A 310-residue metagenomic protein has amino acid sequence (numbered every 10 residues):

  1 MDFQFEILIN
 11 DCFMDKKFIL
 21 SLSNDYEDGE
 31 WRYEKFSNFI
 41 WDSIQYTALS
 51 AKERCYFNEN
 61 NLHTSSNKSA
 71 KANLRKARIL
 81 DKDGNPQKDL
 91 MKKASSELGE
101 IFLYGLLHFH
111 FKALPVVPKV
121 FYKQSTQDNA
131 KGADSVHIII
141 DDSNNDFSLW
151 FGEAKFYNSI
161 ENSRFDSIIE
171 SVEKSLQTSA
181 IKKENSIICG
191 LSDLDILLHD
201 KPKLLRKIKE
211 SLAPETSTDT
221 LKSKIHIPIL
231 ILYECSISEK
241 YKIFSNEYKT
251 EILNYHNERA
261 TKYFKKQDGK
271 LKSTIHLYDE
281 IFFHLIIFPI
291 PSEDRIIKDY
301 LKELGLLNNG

Functional and structural regions predicted by a protein language model:
M1-A72: A structured, charge-rich N-terminal accessory region that forms the first stable segment of a protein and links
L74-Y104, S125: A short, highly charged nucleic-acid-interacting micro-segment common to nuclease and nuclease-linked defense proteins
L107, S135-H137, S148-F156: Conserved catalytic cores of phosphodiester-cleaving nucleases, focusing on short active-site segments
F111-Q127: A short acidic/basic microdomain associated with nuclease active sites
D128-G132: A short, glycine/Asx- and small/polar-enriched loop/turn that sits immediately N-terminal to a beta-strand
D141-F147: Short, solvent-exposed loop/turn segments that connect beta-strands within catalytic domains and beta-strand-rich
R164-L253: Acidic, metal/cofactor-coordinating or nucleic-acid-engaging core segments within structured domains
I243-G310: Extended, charged low-complexity segments that frequently continue into or abut oligomerization scaffolds
